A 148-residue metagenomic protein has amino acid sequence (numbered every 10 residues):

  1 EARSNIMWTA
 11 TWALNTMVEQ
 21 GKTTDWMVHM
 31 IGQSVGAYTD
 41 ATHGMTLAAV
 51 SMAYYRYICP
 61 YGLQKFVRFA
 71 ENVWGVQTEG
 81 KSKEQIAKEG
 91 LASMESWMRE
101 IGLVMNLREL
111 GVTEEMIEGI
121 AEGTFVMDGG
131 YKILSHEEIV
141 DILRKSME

Functional and structural regions predicted by a protein language model:
E1-A92: Active-site segments that bind and position negatively charged phosphate/pyrophosphate groups
V73, Q77-E148: C-terminal charged capping/lid subdomain of soluble metabolic enzymes
